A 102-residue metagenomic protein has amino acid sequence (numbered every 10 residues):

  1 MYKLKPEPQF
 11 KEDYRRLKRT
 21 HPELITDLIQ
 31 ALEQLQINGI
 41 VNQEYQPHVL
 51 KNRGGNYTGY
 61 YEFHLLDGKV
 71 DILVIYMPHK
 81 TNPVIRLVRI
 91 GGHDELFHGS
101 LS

Functional and structural regions predicted by a protein language model:
M1, E44, Y60, D71 (+1 more regions): A structure-centric signal for secondary-structure junctions around beta-strands
M1-Q34: Arg/Lys-rich, positively charged N-terminal/basic patches that mediate binding to nucleic acids
R15, P22, L65-S102: Enriched for short, Lys/Arg-rich terminal
I37-L66: A short, surface-exposed loop/turn module that caps and links secondary-structure elements
